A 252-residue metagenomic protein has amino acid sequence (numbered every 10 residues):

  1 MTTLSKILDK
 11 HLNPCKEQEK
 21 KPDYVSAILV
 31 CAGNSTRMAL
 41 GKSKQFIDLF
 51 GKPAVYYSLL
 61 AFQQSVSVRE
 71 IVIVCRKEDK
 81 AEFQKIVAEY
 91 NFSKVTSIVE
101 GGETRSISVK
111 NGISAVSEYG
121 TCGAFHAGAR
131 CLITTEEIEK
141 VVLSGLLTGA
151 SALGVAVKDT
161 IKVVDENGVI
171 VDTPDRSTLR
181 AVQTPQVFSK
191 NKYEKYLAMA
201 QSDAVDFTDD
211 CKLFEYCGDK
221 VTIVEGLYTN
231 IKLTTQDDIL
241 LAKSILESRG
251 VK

Functional and structural regions predicted by a protein language model:
T2, K6, H11-C15, E19-D23 (+1 more regions): Conserved alpha/beta core of the MobA/IspD/sugar-nucleotide pyrophosphorylase nucleotidyltransferase superfamily
E19-A81: N-terminal glycine-rich phosphate-binding loop and ensuing alpha1 helix
Y24, R69-I71, C122, A150 (+1 more regions): Residues at the starts of beta-strands that form the adenosine-phosphate
L29, V55, G112, H126-A127 (+3 more regions): Residue-level signal for inorganic ion chemistry
D48, L132, T173, V187 (+1 more regions): Short aromatic/basic micro-patch
S65-S67, A88-V95, E118: Short helix-capping segments at alpha-helix termini
S97, E103-E166, Q183: Conserved beta-loop-beta/alpha segment of the NTase-like Rossmann-fold superfamily that binds/positions NTPs
K162-Q186: Short, flexible, basic/aromatic active-site loop/helix in glycosyltransferases
